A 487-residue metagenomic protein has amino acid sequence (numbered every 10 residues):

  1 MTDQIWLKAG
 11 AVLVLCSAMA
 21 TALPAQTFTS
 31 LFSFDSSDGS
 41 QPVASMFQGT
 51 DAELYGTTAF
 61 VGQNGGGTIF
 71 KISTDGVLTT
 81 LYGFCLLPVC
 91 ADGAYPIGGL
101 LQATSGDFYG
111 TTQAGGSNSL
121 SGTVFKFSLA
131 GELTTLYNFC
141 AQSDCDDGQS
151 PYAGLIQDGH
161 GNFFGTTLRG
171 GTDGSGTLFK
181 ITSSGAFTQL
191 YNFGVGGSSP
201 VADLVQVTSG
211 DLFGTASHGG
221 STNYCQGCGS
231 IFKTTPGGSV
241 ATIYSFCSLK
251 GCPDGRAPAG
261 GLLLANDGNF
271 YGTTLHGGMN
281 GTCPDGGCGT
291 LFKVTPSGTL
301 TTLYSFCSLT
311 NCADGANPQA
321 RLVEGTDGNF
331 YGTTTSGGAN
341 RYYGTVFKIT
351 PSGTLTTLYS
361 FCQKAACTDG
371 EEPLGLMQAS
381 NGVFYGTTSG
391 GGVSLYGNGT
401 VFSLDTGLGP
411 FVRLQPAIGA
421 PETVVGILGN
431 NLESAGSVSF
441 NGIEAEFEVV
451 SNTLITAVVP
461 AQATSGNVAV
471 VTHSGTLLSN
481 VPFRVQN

Functional and structural regions predicted by a protein language model:
T2-N487: Extracellular beta-propeller repeat domains
